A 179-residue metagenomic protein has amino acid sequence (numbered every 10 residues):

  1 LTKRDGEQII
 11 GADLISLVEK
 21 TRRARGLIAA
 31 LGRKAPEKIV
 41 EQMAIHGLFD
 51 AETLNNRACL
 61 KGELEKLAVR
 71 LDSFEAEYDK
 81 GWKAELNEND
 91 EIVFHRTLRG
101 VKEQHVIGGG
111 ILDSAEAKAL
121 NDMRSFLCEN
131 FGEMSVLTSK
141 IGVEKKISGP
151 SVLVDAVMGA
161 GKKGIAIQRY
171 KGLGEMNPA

Functional and structural regions predicted by a protein language model:
L1-A179: Conserved phosphate-chemistry cores used by DNA topoisomerases
